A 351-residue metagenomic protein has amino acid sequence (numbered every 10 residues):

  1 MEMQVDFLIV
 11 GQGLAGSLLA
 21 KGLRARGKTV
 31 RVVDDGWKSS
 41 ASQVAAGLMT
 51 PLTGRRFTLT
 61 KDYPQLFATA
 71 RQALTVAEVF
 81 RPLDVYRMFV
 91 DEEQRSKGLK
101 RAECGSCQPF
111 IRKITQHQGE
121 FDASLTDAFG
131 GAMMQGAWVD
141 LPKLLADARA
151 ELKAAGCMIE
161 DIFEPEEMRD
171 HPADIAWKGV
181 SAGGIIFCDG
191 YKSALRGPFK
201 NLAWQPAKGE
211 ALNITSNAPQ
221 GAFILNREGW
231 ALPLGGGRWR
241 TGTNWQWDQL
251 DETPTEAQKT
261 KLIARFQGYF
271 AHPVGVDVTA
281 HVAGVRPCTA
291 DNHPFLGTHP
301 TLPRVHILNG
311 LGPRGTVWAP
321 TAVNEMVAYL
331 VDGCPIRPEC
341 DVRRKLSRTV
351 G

Functional and structural regions predicted by a protein language model:
E2-G13: Beta1/beta-strand and adjacent pyrophosphate-binding region of the FAD-binding site in flavoprotein oxidoreductases
F7-I9, V30, W239: Conserved hydrophobic helix-helix packing surfaces used for dimerization/oligomerization
A15-G22, R26, D35, Q43 (+4 more regions): Active-site substrate-recognition segment that forms the wall of the catalytic cavity or substrate channel
G47-G130: Dinucleotide-binding Rossmann-like beta1-alpha1 core, especially the glycine-rich loop that anchors the ADP
F57-T69, G131-D147, T253-Q258, W318: Short beta-strand to alpha-helix junction loop
A132-G184, C188, K192-S193: Helical element adjacent to the flavin cofactor pocket in flavoenzyme catalytic cores
D277-G351: C-terminal catalytic lobe of FAD-dependent flavoproteins
